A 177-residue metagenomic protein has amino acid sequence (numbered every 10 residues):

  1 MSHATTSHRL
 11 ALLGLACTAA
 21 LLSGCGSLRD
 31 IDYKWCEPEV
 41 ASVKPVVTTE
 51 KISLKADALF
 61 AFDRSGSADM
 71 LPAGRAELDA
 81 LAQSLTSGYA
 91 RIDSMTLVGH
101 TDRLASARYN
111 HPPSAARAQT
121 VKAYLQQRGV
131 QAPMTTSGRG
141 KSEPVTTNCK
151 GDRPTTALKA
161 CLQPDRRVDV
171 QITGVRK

Functional and structural regions predicted by a protein language model:
S2-G14: Bacterial N-terminal signal peptides that target proteins for export
L15, L85-T86, L158-K159: Short, flexible, glycine/charge-rich loop motifs used to bind or transfer phosphoryl groups or to couple energy/partner
T18, L28-D30, P154: Residue-level signal for mature regions of secreted extracellular proteins and peptides
A19, Y89, Q127-R128: Alpha-helix termination/capping residues and helix-transition junctions
L21-G24: C-terminal motif of bacterial Sec signal peptides marking the signal peptidase cleavage site
G26-M95, V175-K177: Periplasmic peptidoglycan-binding/tethering modules of Gram-negative envelope proteins
H100-K177: Periplasmic OmpA-like peptidoglycan-binding domain that tethers envelope proteins to the cell wall
